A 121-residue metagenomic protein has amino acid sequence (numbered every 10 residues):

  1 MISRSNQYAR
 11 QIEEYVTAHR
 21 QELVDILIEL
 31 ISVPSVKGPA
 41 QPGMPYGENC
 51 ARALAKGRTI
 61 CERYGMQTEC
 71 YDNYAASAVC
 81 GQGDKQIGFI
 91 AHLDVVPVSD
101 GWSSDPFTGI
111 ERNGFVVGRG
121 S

Functional and structural regions predicted by a protein language model:
I2-S121: Acidic/His- and Gly-rich active-site-bordering loop/insert found across diverse amide/peptide-bond hydrolases
